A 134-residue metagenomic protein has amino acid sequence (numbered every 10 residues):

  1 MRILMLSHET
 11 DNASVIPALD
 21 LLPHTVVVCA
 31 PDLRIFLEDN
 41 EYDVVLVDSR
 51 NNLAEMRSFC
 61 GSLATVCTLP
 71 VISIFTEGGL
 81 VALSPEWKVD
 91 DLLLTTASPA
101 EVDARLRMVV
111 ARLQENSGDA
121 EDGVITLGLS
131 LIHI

Functional and structural regions predicted by a protein language model:
M1-I3: Extreme N-terminal starter segment of soluble prokaryotic enzymes
H8-S14, D20-P23, A30-A82: Conserved phosphotransfer microenvironments
A18, C29, D43-V44, V89 (+2 more regions): Small-side-chain structural scaffolding
T25-V27, L92: Generic structural signal for residues in well-ordered beta-strands
S62-I125: Basic, amphipathic DNA-recognition helix from helix-turn-helix-like DNA-binding domains
H133-I134: Conserved small/polar residues in nucleotide/adenosyl-binding loops
